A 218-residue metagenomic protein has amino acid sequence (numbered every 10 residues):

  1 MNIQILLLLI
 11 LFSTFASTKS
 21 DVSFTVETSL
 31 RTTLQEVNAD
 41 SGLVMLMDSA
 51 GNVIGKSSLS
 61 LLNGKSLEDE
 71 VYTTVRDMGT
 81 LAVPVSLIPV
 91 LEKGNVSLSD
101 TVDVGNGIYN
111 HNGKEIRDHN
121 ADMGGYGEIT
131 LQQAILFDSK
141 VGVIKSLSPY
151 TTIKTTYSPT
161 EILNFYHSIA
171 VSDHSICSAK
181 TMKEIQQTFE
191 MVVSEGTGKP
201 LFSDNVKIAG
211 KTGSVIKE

Functional and structural regions predicted by a protein language model:
I3-S13: Sec-dependent N-terminal signal peptides
K19-A82, K93-N95, K114: Short pre-catalytic segments that frame enzyme active sites
L30, L34, G51, T74-V102 (+3 more regions): Active-site SXXK
A39-S41, V71, D77, L81-A82 (+5 more regions): Extracytoplasmic
L46, D100-G107, K180, E184: Beta-strand segments within the central parallel beta-sheet cores of soluble alpha/beta enzyme folds
D48-L62, L91-V96, G107-I108, F137-K140 (+2 more regions): Glycine-rich, acidic and aromatic/proline-enriched surface loops and short helix-turn segments that act as binding
V96-Y150, V171: Conserved catalytic neighborhood of penicillin-recognizing serine enzymes
Q133, V141, K145, P149-E218: A penicillin-recognizing enzyme superfamily signal
